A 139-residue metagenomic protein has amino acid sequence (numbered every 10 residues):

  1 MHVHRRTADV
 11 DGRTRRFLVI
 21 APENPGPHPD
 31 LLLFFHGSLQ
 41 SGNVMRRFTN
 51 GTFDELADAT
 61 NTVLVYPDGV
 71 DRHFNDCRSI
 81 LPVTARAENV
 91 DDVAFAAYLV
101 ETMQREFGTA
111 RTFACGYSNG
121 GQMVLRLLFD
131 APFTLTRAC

Functional and structural regions predicted by a protein language model:
M1-L31, T60-V63, E88, E101-T102 (+1 more regions): A domain-start/cap signature at the N-terminus of enzymes
P25-P29, S38-F74: Short substrate-entry loop that stabilizes the transition state in hydrolases
L33-F35: Alpha/beta-hydrolase
N43-M45, N75-D76, R105, V124: Short glycine-/acidic-enriched loop or helix-start segments at secondary-structure transitions that form or flank
R47-N50, R78-L81, L128-P132: Short, glycine/charged-enriched secondary-structure capping and boundary segments
G51-T52, V90-A94: A general alpha-helical scaffold signature found inside nucleotide-binding enzyme cores
D68-V90: Cap/lid segment of the alpha/beta-hydrolase catalytic domain
A94-A110: Conserved acidic catalytic loop of the alpha/beta-hydrolase fold
